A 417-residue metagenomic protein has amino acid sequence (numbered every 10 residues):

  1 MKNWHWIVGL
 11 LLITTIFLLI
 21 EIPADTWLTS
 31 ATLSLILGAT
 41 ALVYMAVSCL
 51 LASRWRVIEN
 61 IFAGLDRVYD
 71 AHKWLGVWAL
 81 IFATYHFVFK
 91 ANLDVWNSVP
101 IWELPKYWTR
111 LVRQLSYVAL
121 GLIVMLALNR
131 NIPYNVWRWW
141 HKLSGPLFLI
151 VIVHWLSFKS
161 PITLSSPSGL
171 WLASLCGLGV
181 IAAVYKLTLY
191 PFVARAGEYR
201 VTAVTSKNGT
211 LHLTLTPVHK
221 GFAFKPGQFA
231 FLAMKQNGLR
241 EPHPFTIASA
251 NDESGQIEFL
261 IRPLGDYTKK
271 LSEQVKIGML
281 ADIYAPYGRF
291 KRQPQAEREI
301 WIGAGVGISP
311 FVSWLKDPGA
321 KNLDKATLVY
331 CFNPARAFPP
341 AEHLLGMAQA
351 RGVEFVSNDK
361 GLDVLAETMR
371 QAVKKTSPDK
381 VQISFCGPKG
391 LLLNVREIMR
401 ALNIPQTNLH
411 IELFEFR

Functional and structural regions predicted by a protein language model:
M1-H86: Membrane-anchoring hydrophobic segments
W4-G9, L42, I58, A71-K186 (+1 more regions): FNR/FR-type flavoprotein reductase catalytic core
P23, A31, G169-V193, K225-P242: Extended boundary segments
T29-A31, I36, A52-W55, L122-V124 (+5 more regions): Intrinsically disordered, low-complexity segments enriched in polar/charged residues with Gly/Pro, especially when
L37-M45, L187-T205, F245-S249, K321 (+1 more regions): Short beta-strand/loop turn elements enriched in aromatics
F62, D66, S249-N251, V275 (+1 more regions): Solvent-exposed, flexible loop/coil residues
F192-D282, F332-P334, L345, K360: Ferredoxin-reductase
